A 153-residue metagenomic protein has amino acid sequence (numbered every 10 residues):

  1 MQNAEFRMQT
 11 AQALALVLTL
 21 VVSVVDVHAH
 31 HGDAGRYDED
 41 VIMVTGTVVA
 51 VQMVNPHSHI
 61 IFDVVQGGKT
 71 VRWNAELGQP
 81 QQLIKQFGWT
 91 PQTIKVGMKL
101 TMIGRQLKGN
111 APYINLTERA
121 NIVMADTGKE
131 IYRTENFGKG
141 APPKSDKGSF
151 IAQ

Functional and structural regions predicted by a protein language model:
M1-A11: Short, basic, low-complexity termini and linkers enriched in Ser/Thr/Gly/Pro that act as targeting/leader peptides
A11-D26: Bacterial N-terminal signal peptides
H28-I42: Short boundary/loop segments of OB/S1/cold-shock single-stranded nucleic-acid-binding domains
G46-V48: Conserved hydrophobic positions within beta-strands
V54-V64: Short aromatic-glycine-enriched beta-strand elements
K85-M102: Short nucleic-acid-contacting surface segments enriched for D/E, G, S/T with interspersed K/R
L107-E135: OB-fold/S1-family single-stranded nucleic acid-binding modules
D126-Q153: Extended, charge-rich, solvent-exposed interface segments
